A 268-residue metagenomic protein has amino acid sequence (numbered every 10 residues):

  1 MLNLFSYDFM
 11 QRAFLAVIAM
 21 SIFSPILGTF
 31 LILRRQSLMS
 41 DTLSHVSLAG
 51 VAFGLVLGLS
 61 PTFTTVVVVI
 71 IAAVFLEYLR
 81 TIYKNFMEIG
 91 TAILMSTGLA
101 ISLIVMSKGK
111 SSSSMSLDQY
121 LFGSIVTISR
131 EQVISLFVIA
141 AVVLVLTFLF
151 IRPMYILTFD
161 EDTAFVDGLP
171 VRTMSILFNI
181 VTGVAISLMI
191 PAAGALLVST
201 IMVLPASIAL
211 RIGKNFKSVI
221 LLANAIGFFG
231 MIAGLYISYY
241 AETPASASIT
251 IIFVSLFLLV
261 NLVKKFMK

Functional and structural regions predicted by a protein language model:
M1-I22: Membrane-interfacial amphipathic/re-entrant helices at transmembrane-helix boundaries
M10-R12, Y83, T91-L149: Transmembrane helix-bundle core of multi-pass membrane transporters and related energy-transducing complexes
F14-A19, T62-V67, G90-I93, V133-V138 (+3 more regions): Hydrophobic alpha-helical transmembrane segments
T29-S112, A209-L221, Y240-A241, K265-F266: Short loop segments and helix-boundary regions at transmembrane helix junctions of multi-pass inner-membrane proteins
V46-V56, L94-V105, G123, T127 (+3 more regions): Small-residue-rich segments of transmembrane alpha-helices in multi-pass membrane proteins, especially helix faces
V145-F178: Membrane-helix/interface signature in polytopic inner-membrane proteins
A192, V198-A247: Transmembrane alpha-helical segments in multi-pass inner-membrane proteins
S246-K268: Cytosolic-side transmembrane-helix boundaries in multi-pass membrane proteins
